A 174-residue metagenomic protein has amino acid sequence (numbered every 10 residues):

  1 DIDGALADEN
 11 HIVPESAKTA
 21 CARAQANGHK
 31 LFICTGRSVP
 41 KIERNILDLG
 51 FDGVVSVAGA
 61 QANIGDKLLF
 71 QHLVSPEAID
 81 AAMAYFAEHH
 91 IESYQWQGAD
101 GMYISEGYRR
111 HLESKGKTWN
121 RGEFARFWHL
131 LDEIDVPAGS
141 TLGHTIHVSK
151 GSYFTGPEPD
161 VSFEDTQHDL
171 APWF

Functional and structural regions predicted by a protein language model:
I2: Residue immediately C-terminal to the conserved phosphorylatable aspartate in receiver
N10-K117: Active-site phosphate-binding/coordination module
Q97-F174: Conserved acidic, metal-coordinating active-site core of Asp-based, Mg2+-dependent phosphoryl-transfer enzymes
